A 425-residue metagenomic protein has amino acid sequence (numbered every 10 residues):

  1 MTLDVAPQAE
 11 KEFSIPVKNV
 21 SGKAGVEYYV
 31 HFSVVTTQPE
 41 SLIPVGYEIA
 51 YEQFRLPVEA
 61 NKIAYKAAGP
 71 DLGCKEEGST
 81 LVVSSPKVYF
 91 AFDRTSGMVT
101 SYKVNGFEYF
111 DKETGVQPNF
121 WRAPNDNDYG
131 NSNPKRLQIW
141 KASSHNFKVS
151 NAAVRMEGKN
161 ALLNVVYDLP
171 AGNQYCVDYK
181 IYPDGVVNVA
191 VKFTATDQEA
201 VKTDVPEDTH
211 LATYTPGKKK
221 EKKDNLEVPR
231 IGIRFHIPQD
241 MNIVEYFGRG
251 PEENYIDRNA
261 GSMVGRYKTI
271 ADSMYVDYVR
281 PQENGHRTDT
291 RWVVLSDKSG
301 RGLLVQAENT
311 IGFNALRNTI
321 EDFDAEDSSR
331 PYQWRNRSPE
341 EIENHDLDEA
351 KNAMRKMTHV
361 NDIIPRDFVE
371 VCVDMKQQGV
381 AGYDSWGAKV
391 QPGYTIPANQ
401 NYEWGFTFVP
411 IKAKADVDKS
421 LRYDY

Functional and structural regions predicted by a protein language model:
M1-Y47: Intrinsically disordered, low-complexity Pro/Gly/Ser/Thr-rich segments with frequent PxxP/GP/PP motifs and embedded
K18-G25, E40, F54-Y425: Beta-strand/loop-rich accessory regions of lumenal/periplasmic or secreted enzymes, predominantly carbohydrate-active
P44-Y51, Y109: Local beta-strand/beta-hairpin segments that build beta-sheet-rich folds
